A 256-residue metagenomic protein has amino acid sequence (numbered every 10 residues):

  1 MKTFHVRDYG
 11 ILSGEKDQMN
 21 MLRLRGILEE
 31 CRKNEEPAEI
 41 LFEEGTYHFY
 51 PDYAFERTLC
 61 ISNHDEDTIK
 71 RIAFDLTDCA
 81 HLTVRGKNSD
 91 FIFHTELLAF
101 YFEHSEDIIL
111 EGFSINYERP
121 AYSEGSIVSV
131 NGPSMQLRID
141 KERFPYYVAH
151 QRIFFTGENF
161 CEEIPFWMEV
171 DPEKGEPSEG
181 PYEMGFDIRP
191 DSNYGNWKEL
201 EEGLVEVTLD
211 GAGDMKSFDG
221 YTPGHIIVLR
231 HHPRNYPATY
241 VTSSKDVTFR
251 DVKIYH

Functional and structural regions predicted by a protein language model:
F4-G10, G45-F55: Aromatic-lined carbohydrate-binding surfaces of glycoside hydrolases
V6-L41: Acidic Gly/Asp/Thr-rich repetitive segments characteristic of extracellular carbohydrate-active and adhesion proteins
R25-R32, H48-T83, I92-E111, E118-P133 (+1 more regions): Extracellular beta-strand-rich solenoid/capping regions of secreted or surface-exposed proteins that bind or remodel
F42, T83-G86, I108-G112, T222-V228 (+1 more regions): All-beta strand scaffolds that present successive hydrophobic residues in beta-strands
T46, N88-D90, S114, K253: A structural signal for beta-strand register positions
L98-A99, I254-H256: Internal alpha-helical scaffold/solenoid segments in large eukaryotic proteins
G125-W197: Non-catalytic, alpha-helical, charged scaffold/linker segments that couple or flank catalytic or architectural cores
W167-Y255: Long, low-complexity, polar/charged, intrinsically disordered or flexibly structured peripheral segments
